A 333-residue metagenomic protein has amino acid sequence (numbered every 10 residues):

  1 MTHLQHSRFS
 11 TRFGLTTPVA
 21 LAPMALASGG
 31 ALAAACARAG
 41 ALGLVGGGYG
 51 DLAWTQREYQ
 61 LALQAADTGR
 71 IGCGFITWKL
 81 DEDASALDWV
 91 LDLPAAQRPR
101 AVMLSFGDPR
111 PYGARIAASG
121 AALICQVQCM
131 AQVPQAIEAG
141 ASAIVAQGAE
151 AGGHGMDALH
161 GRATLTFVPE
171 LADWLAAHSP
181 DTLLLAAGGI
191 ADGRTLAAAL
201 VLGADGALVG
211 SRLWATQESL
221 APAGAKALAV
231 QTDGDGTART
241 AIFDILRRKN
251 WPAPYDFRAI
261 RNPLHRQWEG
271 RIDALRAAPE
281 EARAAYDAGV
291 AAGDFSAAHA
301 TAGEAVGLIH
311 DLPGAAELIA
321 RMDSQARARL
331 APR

Functional and structural regions predicted by a protein language model:
M1-H178, L183: Active-site entrance/lid segments in N-terminal catalytic domains of soluble metabolic enzymes
E138, H154-L185, A191-R333: Conserved active-site-proximal phosphate/metal-binding subdomains
